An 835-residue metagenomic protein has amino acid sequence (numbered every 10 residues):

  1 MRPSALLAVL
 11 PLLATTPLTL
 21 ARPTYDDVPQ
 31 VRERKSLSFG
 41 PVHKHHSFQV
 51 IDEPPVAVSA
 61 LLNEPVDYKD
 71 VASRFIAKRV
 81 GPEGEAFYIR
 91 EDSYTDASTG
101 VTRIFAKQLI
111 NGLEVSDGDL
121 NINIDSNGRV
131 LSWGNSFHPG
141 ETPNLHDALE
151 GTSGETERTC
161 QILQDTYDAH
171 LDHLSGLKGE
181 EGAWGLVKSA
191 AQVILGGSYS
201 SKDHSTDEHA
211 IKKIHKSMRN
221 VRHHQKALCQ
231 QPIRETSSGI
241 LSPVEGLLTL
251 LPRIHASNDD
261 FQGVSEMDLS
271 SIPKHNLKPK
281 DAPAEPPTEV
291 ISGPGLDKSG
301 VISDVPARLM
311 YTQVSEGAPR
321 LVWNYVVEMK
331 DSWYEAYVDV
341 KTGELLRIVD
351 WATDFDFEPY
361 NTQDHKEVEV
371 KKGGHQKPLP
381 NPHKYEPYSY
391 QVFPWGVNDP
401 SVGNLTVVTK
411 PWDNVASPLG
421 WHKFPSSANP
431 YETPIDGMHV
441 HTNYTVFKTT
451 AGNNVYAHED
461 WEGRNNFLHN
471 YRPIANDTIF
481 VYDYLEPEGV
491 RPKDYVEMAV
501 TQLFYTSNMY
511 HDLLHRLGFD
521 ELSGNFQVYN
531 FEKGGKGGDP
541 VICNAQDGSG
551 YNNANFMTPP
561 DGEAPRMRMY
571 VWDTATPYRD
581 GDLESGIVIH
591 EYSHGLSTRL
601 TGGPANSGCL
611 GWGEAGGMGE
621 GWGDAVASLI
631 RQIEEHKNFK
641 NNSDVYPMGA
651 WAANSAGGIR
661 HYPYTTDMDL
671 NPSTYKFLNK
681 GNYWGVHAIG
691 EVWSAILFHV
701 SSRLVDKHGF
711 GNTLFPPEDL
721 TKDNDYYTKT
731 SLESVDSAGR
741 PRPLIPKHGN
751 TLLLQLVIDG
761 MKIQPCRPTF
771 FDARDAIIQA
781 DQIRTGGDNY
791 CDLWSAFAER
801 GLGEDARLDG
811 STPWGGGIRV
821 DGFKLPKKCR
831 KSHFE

Functional and structural regions predicted by a protein language model:
M1-L7, L18-G263, D268, P273: Preferential activation on post-signal-peptide N-terminal prodomains/segments of secreted or lumenal proteins
P3, Y25-K44, D165-H204, I211-K212 (+10 more regions): Extracellular zinc-dependent metalloprotease catalytic-domain scaffold
K69-K78, L131, V244-L248, T501-F504 (+10 more regions): Solvent-exposed, polar/charged alpha-helical surfaces in well-ordered, non-transmembrane soluble domains, broadly
G81, N111, L251-A256, D354 (+9 more regions): Sec-exported extracytoplasmic/periplasmic mature domains
E83-Y94, S257-L269, L517-E532, A605-A615 (+5 more regions): Surface-exposed patches in mature extracellular/periplasmic domains of secreted proteins
I122, A336-Y337, I587: A residue-level detector for well-ordered beta-strand positions
I659-P765, F770, I778-Q782: Active-site-proximal alpha-helical
F770-E835: Beta/coil-rich, acidic/histidine-enriched accessory regions frequently appended to metallopeptidases
